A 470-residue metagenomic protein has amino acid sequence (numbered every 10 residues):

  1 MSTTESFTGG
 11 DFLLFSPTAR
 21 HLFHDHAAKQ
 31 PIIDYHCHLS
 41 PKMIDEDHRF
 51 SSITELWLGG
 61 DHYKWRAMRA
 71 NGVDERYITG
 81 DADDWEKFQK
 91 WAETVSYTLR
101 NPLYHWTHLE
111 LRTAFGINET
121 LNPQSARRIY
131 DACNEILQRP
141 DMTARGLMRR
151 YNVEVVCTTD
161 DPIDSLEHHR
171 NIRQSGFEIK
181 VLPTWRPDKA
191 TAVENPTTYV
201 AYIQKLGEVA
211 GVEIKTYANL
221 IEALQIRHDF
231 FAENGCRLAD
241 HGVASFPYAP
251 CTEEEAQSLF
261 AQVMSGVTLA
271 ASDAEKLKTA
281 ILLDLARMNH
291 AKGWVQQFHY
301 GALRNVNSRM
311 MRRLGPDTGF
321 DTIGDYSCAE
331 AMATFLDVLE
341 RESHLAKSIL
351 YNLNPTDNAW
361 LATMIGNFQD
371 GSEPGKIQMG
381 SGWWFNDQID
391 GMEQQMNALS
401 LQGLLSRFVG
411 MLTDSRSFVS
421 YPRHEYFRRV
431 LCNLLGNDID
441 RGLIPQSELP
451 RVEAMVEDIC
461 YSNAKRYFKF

Functional and structural regions predicted by a protein language model:
S2-K292, H344-A346, L350-A362, G366-F470: Metal-cofactor-binding active-site regions of metalloenzymes
A270-A271, F320-Y326: A short acidic, glycine-rich active-site loop that binds or catalyzes chemistry on phosphate/adenosine moieties
Q296-F298: C-terminal amphipathic alpha-helical interaction region
A302, N307: Hard-cation-handling environments
M311-I323: Active-site loop ensemble at the mouth of alpha/beta enzyme cores that anchors a bound cofactor
Y326-M332: Divalent-cation-assisted or electrostatically stabilized phosphate/pyrophosphate-binding catalytic cores
F335-R341: Short, basic/hydrophobic alpha-helical segments
